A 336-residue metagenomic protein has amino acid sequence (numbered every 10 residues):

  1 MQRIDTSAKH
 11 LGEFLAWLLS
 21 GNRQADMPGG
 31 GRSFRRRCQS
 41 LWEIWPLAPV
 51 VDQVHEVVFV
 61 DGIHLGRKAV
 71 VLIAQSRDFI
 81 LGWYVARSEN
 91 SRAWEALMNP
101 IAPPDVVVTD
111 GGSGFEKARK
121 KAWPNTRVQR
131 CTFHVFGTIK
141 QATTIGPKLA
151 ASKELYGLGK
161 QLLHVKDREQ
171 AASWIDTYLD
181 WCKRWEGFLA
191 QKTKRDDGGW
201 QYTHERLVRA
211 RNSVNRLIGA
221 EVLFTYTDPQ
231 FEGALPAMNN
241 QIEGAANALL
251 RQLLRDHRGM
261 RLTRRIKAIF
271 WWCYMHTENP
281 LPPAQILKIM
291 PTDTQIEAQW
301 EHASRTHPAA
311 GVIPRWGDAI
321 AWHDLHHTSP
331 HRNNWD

Functional and structural regions predicted by a protein language model:
M1-L11: Short, Lys/Arg-enriched anionic-surface-contact patches
R3-I4, W17-S20, D26-N125: RNase H-like nuclease fold core
H10-E13, V106-G112, E116, Y156-D336: Acidic/histidine-rich catalytic cores and adjacent linkers of DNA breakage/strand-transfer/modification proteins
D61, D110-G159: Conserved beta-strand -> loop -> alpha-helix junction used to position metal-binding or nucleic-acid-contacting
V71, K120, T144, L253-L254: Residue-level detector of alpha-helical segments with a strong bias toward transmembrane helices and their helix-loop
R92-M98, V108-T109, R119-P124, Q141-L149 (+2 more regions): Low-complexity, flexible helical/coil segments
